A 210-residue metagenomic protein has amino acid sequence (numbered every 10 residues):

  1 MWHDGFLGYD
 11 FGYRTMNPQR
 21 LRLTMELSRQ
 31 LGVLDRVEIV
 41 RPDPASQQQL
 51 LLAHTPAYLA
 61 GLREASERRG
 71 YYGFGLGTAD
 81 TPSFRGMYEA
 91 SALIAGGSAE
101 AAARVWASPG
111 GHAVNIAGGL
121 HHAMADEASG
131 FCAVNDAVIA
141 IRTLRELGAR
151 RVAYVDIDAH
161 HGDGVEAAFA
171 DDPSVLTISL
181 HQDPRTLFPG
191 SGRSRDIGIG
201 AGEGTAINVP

Functional and structural regions predicted by a protein language model:
M1-P210: HDAC/HDAC-like amidohydrolase catalytic core signature
